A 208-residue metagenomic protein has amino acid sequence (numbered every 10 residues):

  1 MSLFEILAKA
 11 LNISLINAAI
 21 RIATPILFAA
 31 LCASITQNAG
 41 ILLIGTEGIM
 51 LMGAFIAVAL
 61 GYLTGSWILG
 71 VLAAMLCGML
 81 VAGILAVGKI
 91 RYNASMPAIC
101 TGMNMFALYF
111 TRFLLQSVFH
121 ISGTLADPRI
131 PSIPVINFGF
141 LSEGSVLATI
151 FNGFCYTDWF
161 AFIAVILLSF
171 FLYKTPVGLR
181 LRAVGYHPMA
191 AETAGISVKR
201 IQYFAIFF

Functional and structural regions predicted by a protein language model:
M1-F4, Q37, L114-L115, S169-G178: Structural signal for alpha-helical transmembrane segments and their membrane-water exit/capping regions in multi-pass
M1-S14, E143-G144: Short, strongly hydrophobic alpha-helical membrane anchors
S14-L63, V71, M75-P97: Single transmembrane alpha-helix segments in multi-pass membrane proteins
L43, I56, G88, F106 (+3 more regions): Terminal peptide-recognition signature
M50, A54-F55, G78-M79, N104-L108 (+2 more regions): Residue-level recognition of pore/gate-forming positions within transmembrane alpha-helices of multi-pass
G65-A73, S95-I99, M103, Y156-F160 (+1 more regions): Membrane-interface starts of transmembrane alpha-helices
A107-Y173, Y203-F204: Transmembrane helix-bundle core of multi-pass membrane transporters and related energy-transducing complexes
L167-F207: Membrane-helix/interface signature in polytopic inner-membrane proteins
